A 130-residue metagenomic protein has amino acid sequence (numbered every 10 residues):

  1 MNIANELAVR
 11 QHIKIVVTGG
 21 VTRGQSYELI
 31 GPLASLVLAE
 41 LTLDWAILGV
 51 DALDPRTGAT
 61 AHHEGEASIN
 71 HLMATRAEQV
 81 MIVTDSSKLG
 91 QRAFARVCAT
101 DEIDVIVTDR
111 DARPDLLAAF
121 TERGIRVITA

Functional and structural regions predicted by a protein language model:
N2-A130: Conserved phosphate- and dinucleotide-binding cores of soluble alpha/beta proteins, encompassing both enzyme active
